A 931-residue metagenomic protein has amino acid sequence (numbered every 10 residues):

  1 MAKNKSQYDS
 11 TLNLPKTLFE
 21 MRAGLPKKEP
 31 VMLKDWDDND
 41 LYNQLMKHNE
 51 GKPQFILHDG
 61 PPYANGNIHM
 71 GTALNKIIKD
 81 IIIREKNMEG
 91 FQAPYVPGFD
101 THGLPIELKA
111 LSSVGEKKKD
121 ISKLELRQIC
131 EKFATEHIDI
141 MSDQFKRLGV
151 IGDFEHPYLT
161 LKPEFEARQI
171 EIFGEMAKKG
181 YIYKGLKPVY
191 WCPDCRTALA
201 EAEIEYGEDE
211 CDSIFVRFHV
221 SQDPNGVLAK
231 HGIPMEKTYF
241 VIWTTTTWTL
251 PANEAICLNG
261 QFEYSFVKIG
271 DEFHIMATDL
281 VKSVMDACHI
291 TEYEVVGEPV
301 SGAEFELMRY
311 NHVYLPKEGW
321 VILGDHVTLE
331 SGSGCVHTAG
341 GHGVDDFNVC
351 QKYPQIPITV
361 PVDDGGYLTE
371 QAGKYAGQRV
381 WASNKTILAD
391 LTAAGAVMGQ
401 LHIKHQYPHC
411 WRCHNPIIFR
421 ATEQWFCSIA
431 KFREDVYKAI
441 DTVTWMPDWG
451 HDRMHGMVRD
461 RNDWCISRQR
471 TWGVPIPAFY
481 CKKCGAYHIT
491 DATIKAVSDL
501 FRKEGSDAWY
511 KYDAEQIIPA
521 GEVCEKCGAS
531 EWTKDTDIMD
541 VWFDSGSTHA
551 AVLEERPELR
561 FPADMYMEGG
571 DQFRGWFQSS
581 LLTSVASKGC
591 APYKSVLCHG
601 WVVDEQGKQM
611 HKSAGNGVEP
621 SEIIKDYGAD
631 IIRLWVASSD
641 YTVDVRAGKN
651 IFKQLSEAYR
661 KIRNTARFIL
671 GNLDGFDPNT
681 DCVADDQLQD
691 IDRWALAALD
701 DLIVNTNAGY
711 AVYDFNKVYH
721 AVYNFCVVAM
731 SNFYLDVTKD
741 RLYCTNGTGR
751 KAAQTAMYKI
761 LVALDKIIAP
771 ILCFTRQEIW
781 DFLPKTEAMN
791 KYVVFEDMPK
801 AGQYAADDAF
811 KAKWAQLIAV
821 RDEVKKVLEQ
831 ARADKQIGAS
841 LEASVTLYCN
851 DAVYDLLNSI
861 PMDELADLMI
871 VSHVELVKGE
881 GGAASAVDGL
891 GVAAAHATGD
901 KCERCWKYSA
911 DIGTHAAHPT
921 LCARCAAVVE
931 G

Functional and structural regions predicted by a protein language model:
A2-E272, A339-K352, P357-Q371, A396-V436 (+8 more regions): N-terminal, positively charged nucleic-acid-binding surface of large information/translation enzymes
N49, P53-G60, M70-L74, I78 (+18 more regions): Secondary-structure capping and boundary motifs in well-ordered enzyme cores
G71-I83, G90-Q92, F99-D100, F165-R168 (+7 more regions): Structured ligand/cofactor/substrate-binding pocket environments in proteins
D100, V189, P193, L199-G207 (+6 more regions): Acidic, turn-prone loop/beta-hairpin segments
V189, Y407, A478, G521 (+2 more regions): Residues immediately within or flanking Cys/His clusters that coordinate Zn2+ in small zinc-binding modules
C192, C410, C481, C524-C527 (+2 more regions): Short cysteine-rich clusters marking metal-coordination/redox-active sites
R196, Q469, G485, G528-A529 (+2 more regions): Cys/His-coordinated zinc-binding microdomains
V321-I322, S885-L921: C-terminal accessory/binding modules appended to enzymatic or scaffolding proteins
